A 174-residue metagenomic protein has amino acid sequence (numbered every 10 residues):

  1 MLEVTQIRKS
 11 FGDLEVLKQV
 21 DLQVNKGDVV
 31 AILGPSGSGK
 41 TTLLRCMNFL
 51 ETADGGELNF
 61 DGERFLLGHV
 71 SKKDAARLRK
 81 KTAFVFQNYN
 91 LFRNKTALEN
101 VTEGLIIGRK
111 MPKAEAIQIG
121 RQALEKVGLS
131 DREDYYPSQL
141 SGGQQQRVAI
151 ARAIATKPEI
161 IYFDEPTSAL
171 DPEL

Functional and structural regions predicted by a protein language model:
M1-L174: ABC family nucleotide-binding domain
